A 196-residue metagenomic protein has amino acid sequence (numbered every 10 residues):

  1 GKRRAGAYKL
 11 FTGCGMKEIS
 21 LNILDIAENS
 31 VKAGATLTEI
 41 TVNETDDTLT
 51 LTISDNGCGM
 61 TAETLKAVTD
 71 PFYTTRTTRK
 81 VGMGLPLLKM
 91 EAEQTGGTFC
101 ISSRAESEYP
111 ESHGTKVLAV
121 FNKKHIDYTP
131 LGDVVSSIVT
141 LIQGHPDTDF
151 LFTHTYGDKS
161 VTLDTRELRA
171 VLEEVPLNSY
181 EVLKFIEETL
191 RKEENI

Functional and structural regions predicted by a protein language model:
G1-K17, M90-I196: Flexible, glycine-/charge-rich segments associated with ATP-binding catalytic modules
M16-V42, E91: Conserved ATP-binding N-box helix of the HATPase_c
N43-L51: Short beta-strand-loop-beta element adjacent to the nucleotide/active-site pocket used for signaling
D55: Acidic ATP/Mg2+-coordinating residue in the GHKL
M60-P71: Short conserved segment of the HATPase_c
Y73-V81: Glycine-rich ATP-lid/hinge loop adjacent to the conserved G-boxes
